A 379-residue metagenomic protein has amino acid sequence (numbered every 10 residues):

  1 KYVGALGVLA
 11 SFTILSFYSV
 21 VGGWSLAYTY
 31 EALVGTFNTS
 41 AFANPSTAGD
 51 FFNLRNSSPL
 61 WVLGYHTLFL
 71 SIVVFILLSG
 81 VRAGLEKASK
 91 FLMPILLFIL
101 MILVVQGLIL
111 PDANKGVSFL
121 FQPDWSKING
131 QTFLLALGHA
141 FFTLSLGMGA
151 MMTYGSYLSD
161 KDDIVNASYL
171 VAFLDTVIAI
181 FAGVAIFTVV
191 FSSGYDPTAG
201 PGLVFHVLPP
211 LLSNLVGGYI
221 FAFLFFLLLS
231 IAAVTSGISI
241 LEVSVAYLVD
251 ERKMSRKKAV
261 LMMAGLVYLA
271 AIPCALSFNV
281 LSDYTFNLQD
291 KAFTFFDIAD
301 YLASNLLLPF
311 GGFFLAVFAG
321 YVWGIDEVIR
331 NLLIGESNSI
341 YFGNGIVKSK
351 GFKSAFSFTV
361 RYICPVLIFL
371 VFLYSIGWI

Functional and structural regions predicted by a protein language model:
K1-L6, S19-R82, D112-L134, A199-F205 (+3 more regions): Inter-helical loop and helix-membrane interface segments of multi-pass membrane transporters/permeases
Y2-Y18, F52-S57, L68-F91, T153-K161 (+2 more regions): Membrane-water interface regions at transmembrane-helix termini and the short interhelical loops of multi-pass membrane
L6-G7, W24, G84-L92, N166 (+6 more regions): Transmembrane helix-loop boundary segments of multi-pass membrane transporters
G22-S57, Y157-K161, N166, L170-V177 (+3 more regions): Helix-loop-helix connectors at the membrane interface of multi-pass transporters/channels
L63-G64, L174-I180, Y219-A222, I231-V234 (+2 more regions): Loop-to-transmembrane helix boundary motifs in multi-pass membrane proteins
E86, K90-V234, I238, E251 (+2 more regions): Membrane-embedded translocation segments of transport machinery
V234-G237, V260-C274, F278, D297-L333: Hydrophobic alpha-helical segments of multi-pass membrane transport proteins
Q289-G320, N344-I379: A generic transmembrane alpha-helix motif of multi-pass inner-membrane proteins
